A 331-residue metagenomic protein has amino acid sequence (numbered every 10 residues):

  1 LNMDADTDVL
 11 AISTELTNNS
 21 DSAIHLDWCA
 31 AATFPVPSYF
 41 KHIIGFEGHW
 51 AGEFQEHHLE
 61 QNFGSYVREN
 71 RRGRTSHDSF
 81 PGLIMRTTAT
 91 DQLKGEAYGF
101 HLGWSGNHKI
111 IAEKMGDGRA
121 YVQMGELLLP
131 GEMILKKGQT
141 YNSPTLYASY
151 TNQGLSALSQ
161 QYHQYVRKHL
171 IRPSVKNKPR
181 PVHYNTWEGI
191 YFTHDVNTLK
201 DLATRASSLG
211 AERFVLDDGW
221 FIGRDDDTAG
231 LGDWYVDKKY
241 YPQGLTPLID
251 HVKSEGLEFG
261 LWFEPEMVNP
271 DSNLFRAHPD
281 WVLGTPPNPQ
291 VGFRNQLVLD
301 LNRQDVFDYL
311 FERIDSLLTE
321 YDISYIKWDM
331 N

Functional and structural regions predicted by a protein language model:
L1-K114, L129: Polysaccharide-binding surfaces and accessory modules of carbohydrate-active proteins
T14, G138, Y184, F214 (+3 more regions): Conserved, mostly hydrophobic/aromatic
T87-I111, S149-S174, V182, A211-D218 (+2 more regions): Glycine-rich, aromatic-flanked loop segments that form ligand/cofactor-binding clefts across common enzyme folds
G116-K136: Short acidic, Pro/Gly- and aromatic-enriched capping/linker segments at domain boundaries
M133-N152: Short Pro-Gly-centered flexible turn/kink motifs
P179-P181, E188-F192, D237-K238, P265-E320: Active-site-adjacent "subsite" loops/lids of carbohydrate-active enzymes
T198-F221, E320: Catalytic domains of carbohydrate-active enzymes, especially glycoside hydrolases
T228-P242, W281-V282: Glycine-rich tight-turn/loop motif centered on a GG-T
